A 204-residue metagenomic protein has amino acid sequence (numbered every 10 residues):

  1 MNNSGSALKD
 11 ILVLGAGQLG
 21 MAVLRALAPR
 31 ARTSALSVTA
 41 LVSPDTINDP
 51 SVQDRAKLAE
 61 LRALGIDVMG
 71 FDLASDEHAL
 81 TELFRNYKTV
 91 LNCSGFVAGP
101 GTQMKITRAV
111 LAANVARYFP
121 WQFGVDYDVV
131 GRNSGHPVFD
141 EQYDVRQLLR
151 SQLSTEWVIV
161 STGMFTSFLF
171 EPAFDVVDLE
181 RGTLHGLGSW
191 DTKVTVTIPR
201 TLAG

Functional and structural regions predicted by a protein language model:
N2-S37, L41-S43, I47-Q53, V125-G204: Oxidoreductase cofactor-interface core, primarily capturing Rossmann-like NAD(P)-dependent enzymes
D10, K88-T89, R117: Structural motif
T39, M69, L91, F119 (+1 more regions): Hydrophobic/aromatic beta-strand patches that form the interior of the parallel beta-sheet core in alpha/beta enzyme
V42, S94, Q122: A cross-domain feature marking catalytic cores of carbohydrate-active enzymes and several ubiquitous metabolic/repair
I47-A113, D128-G131: NAD(P)H-binding glycine-rich loop region in Rossmannoid oxidoreductase-like domains and their noncatalytic homologs
A74, V97, F123, T162-G163: Residue-level "edge-of-site" marker
A113-A116, D140: Conserved internal alpha-helix in NAD(P)-dependent oxidoreductase domains
A116-Q122: Short beta-strand elements of ligand-binding domains
